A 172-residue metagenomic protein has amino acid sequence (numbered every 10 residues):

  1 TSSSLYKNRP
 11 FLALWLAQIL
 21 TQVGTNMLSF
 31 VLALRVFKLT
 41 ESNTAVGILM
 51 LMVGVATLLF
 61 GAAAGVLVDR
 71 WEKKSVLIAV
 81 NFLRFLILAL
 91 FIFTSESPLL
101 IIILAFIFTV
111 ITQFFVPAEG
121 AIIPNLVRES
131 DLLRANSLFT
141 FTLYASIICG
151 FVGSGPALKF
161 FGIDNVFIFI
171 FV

Functional and structural regions predicted by a protein language model:
T1-L12: Juxtamembrane intracellular "pre-TM" segments in multi-pass secondary transporters
N8, L39-T40, R70, T94-S95 (+2 more regions): Helix-loop interface residues and adjacent transmembrane-helix termini in multi-pass membrane transporters, primarily
N8, T44, F115: Residue-level marker of regulatory loop/turn positions in helix-turn-helix DNA-binding domains and in histidine
L12-S29, M52-V68, E72-F85, L100-L158: Substrate-agnostic recognition of the 12-TM MFS/MFS-like secondary transporter fold
F30-L39, L90-T94, Y144, C149-F171: Transmembrane alpha-helix termini and helix-breaking/packing motifs in multi-pass membrane transporters
L34, A45, L133-R134, D164: A broad detector of short, well-ordered amphipathic alpha-helices that serve as recognition/interaction surfaces
S42-M50: Juxtamembrane helix-start elements in MFS-like secondary transporters
F82-E96: C-terminal ends and interior cores of transmembrane alpha-helices in multi-pass membrane transporters/permeases
